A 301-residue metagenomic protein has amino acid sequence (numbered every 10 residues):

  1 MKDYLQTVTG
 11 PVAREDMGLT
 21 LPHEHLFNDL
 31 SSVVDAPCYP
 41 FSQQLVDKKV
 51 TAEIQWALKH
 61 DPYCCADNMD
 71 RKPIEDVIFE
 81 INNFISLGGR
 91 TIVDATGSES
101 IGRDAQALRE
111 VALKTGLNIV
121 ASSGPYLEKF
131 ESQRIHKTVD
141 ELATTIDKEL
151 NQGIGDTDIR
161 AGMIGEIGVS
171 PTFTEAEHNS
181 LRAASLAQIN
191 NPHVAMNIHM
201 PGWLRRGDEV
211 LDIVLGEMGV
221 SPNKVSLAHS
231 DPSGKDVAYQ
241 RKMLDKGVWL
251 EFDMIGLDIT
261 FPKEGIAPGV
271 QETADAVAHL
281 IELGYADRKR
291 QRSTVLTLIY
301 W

Functional and structural regions predicted by a protein language model:
L19-T20, T91, N118-V120, A161-M163 (+4 more regions): Structural preference for beta-strand elements that scaffold enzyme active sites
H25-R71, G124-D140, T294-W301: Active-site gating loops and adjacent loop-to-helix segments of metal-dependent hydrolytic enzymes
L30-S32, D104-A105, L204-I213, K235-L244 (+2 more regions): Histidine/acidic-residue-rich catalytic or RNA/ligand-binding cores of hydrolases and nuclease-related proteins
V50-I78, T96-S100, D104, E166-T174: Divalent metal-binding segments
N82-S86, A107-L117, L150-I159, L186-N190 (+3 more regions): Acidic (Asp/Glu)-rich catalytic clusters
R90-T91, E110-K114, N118-N191, W249 (+1 more regions): Active-site gating/metal-coordination segments in enzymes
G155-G234: Divalent metal-binding pocket/active-site signature
N197-H199, F252-I255, Y285-W301: Short acidic/histidine-rich active-site segments
